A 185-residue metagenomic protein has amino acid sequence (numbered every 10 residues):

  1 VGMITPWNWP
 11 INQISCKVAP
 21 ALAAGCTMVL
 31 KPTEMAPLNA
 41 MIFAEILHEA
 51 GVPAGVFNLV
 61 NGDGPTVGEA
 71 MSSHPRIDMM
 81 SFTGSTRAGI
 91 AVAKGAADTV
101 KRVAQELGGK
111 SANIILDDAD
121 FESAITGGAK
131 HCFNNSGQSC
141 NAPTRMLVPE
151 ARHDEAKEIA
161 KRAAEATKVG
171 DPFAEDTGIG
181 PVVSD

Functional and structural regions predicted by a protein language model:
V1-G55, D78, E122: Conserved small-residue-rich beta-alpha loop and adjacent elements that most often cradle the phosphate/pyrophosphate
I4, D63, T83, H131: Conserved residues at the C-terminal ends of beta-strands
W9, M35-L38, P65-T66, T86-A88 (+1 more regions): Short alpha-helical
S15-C16, M41-I42, S72, A91-G95 (+1 more regions): Short amphipathic alpha-helical segments
V18-A19, G68, G89, I125: Generic hydrophobic/aromatic pocket-lining and core-packing "Φ" positions
C26, K31-T33, N61, T83 (+1 more regions): Short beta->alpha connector loops at strand-helix junctions that form conserved, small/polar/Pro-enriched
N58-S81: A structured beta-alpha segment of the ubiquitous adenosine-cofactor-binding alpha/beta core
M79, S85-D185: ALDH superfamily catalytic-core signature
